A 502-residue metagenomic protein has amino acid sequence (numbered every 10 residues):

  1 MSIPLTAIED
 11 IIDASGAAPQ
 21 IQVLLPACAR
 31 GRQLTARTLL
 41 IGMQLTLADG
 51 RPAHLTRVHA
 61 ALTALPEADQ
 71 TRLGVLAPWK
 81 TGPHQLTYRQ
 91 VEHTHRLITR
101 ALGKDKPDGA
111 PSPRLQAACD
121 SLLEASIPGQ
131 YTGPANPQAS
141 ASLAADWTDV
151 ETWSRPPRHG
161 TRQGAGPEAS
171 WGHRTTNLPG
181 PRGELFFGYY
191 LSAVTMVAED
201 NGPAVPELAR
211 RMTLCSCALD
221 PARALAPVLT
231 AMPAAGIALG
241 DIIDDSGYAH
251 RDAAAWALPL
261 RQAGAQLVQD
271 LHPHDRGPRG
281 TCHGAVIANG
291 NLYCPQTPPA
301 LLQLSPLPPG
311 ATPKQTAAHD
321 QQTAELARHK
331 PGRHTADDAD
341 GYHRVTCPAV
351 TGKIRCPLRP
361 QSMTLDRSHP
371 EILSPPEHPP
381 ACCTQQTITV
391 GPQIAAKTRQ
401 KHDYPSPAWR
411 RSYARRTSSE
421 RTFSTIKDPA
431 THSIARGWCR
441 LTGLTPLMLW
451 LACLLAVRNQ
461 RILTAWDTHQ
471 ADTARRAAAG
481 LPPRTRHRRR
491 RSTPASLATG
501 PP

Functional and structural regions predicted by a protein language model:
M1-H54, T63-L122, S126, H469-D472 (+2 more regions): Dynamic "connector" segments at or just before major functional cores
M1-S15, W153, Q386-G391, Y413-I426: An acidic intrinsically disordered interaction segment
L25-T38, R182-E184, A414, C439-L449: Structural motif
R30-I41, R57-A61, E92-S246, R251-Q262 (+1 more regions): Polybasic low-complexity intrinsically disordered regions
S154, P167-A169, H334-P405: Long, low-complexity, polar/charged, intrinsically disordered or flexibly structured peripheral segments
R276-G284: Short, charged, surface-exposed secondary-structure boundary motifs
H283-T346, Q393-L441: Short amphipathic alpha-helical "interface-anchor" segments enriched in bulky aromatics
R411-A495, G500: Basic, amphipathic alpha-helical segments enriched in Lys/Arg and hydrophobic/aromatic residues
